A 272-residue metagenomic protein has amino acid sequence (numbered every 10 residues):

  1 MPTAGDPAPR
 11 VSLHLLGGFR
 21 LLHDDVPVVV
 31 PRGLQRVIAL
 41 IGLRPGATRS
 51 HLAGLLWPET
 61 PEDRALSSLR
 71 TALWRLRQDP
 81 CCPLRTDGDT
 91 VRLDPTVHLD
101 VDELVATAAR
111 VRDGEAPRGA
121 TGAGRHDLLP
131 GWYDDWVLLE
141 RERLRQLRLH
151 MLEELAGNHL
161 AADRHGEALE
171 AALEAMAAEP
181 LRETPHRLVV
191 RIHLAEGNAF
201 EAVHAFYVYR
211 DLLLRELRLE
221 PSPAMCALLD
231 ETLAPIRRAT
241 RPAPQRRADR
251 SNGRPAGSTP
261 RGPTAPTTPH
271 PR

Functional and structural regions predicted by a protein language model:
M1-A4, V26-R36, G42-R44, H51 (+2 more regions): Intrinsically disordered, charged and Pro/Gly-enriched terminal/linker segments that flank large helical-solenoid
P2-H14: Long, low-complexity, charged/polar intrinsically disordered regions in eukaryotic proteins
V11-H14, C82-D87: Short beta-strand
H14-V26: Short, Lys/Arg-enriched N-terminal segment that forms or immediately precedes the first helix of a structured domain
G18-R20, P83, T90: Structural motif
R70-L73, R77-C81, R210: C-terminal flanking helix
